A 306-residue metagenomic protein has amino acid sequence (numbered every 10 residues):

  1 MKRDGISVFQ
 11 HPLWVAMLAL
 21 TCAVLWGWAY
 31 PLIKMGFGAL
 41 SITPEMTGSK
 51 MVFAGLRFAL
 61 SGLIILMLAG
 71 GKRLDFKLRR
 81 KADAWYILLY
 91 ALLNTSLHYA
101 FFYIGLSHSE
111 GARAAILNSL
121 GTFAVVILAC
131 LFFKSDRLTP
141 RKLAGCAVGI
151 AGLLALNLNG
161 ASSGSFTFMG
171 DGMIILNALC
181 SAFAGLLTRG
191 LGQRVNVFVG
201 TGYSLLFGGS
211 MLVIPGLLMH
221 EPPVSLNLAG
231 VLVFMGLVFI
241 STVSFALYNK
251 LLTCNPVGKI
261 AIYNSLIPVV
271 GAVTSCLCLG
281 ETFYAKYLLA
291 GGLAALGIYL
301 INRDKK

Functional and structural regions predicted by a protein language model:
M1-V52, G164-G190: Glycine-/small-residue-enriched transmembrane alpha-helix faces in small-molecule transporters and effluxers
H11-A16, M46-M51, R79-W85, L158-C180 (+2 more regions): Juxtamembrane helix-entry segments on the extracytoplasmic side of multipass membrane proteins
A29, G70-A114, N118, A155 (+1 more regions): Specific transmembrane alpha-helical segments of multi-pass solute transporters/efflux pumps, especially DMT/EamA
G36, F53, G105, L131-K134 (+7 more regions): Hydrophobic/aromatic residues within transmembrane alpha-helices of multi-pass small-molecule transporters
S41-N94, A124-L128, V148, C180-A184 (+2 more regions): Transmembrane alpha-helices of multi-pass small-molecule transport proteins
L56, T95, Y99, R113-L120 (+2 more regions): Helix-helix packing/entry segments at the starts of transmembrane helices
I65, I127-L128, P140-N159, L212 (+3 more regions): Hydrophobic transmembrane alpha-helices of multi-pass small-molecule transport proteins
A115-N118, K134-A155, G164-D171, L228 (+1 more regions): Loop-to-transmembrane alpha-helix entry segments
